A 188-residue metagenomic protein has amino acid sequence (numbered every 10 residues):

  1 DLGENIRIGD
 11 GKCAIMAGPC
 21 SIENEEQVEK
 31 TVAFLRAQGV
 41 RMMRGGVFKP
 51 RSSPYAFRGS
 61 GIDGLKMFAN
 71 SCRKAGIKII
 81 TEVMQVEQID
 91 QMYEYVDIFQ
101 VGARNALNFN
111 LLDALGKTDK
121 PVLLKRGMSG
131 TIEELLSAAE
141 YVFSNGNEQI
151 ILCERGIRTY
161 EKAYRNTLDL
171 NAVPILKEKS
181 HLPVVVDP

Functional and structural regions predicted by a protein language model:
D1-M16: N-terminal amphipathic alpha-helix/helix-capping segment at the start of soluble metabolic enzymes
I8, T118-P188: Catalytic alpha/beta core domains of metabolic enzymes, predominantly
G11-C13, G39-R41, R73-I79, Y95-D97 (+3 more regions): Short, well-ordered coil/turn segments that N-cap beta-strands
C13-K30, P54-G59, K78-E82, G102-A103 (+1 more regions): Active-site mouth loops of central-metabolism enzymes
G18, L35, M43, M92 (+3 more regions): Conserved, mostly hydrophobic/aromatic
R44-D63: Glycine-rich, proline-tolerant flexible connector loops at the mouths of alpha/beta enzymes
F57-T81, A114-P121, L170-V185: Alpha-helix-loop-beta-strand connector modules within alpha/beta enzyme cores
R58-S60, G76-E87, D97-F109, P121-I132 (+2 more regions): Catalytic beta/alpha-barrel core
